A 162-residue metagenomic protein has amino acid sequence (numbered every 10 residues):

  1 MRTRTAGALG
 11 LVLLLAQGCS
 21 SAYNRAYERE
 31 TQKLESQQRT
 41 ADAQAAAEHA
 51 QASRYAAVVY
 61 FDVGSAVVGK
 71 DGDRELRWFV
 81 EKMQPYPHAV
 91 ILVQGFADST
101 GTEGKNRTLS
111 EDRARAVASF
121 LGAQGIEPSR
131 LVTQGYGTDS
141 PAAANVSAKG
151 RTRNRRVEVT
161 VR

Functional and structural regions predicted by a protein language model:
M1-A8: Bacterial N-terminal signal peptides that target proteins for export
T3, A66-V67, G104-K105: Short, contiguous strand/loop micro-motifs
L13, P85, A123-G125: Alpha-helix termination/capping residues and helix-transition junctions
L15-G18: C-terminal motif of bacterial Sec signal peptides marking the signal peptidase cleavage site
S20-V90: Periplasmic peptidoglycan-binding/tethering modules of Gram-negative envelope proteins
F96-R162: Periplasmic OmpA-like peptidoglycan-binding domain that tethers envelope proteins to the cell wall
